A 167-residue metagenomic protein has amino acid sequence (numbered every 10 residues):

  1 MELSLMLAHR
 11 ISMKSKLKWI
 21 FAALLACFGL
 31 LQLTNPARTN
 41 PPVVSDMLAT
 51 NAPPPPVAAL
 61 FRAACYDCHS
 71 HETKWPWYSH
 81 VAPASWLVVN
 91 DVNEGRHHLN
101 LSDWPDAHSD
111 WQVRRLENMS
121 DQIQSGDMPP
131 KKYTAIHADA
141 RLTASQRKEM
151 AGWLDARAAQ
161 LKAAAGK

Functional and structural regions predicted by a protein language model:
M1-S12: Short, Lys/Arg-enriched N-terminal segments with co-localized hydrophobic residues within the first ~10-30 amino acids
K18-T34: Hydrophobic membrane-insertion alpha-helices, especially the h-region of bacterial N-terminal signal peptides
N40-F61: Electrostatic cytochrome c docking/interface patches
P56, L60, P83, L87 (+4 more regions): Extracytoplasmic/secreted proteins, especially bacterial periplasmic and envelope-associated proteins
F61-T73, M128, M150: The canonical Cys-X-X-Cys-His
W77-P83: Short cysteine/histidine-rich zinc-coordinating motifs and their immediately flanking basic loops
A84-I136: Extracytoplasmic electron-transfer domains, predominantly the class I c-type cytochrome c fold
S125-D127, T134-A165: C-terminal capping alpha-helices of c-type cytochrome domains
